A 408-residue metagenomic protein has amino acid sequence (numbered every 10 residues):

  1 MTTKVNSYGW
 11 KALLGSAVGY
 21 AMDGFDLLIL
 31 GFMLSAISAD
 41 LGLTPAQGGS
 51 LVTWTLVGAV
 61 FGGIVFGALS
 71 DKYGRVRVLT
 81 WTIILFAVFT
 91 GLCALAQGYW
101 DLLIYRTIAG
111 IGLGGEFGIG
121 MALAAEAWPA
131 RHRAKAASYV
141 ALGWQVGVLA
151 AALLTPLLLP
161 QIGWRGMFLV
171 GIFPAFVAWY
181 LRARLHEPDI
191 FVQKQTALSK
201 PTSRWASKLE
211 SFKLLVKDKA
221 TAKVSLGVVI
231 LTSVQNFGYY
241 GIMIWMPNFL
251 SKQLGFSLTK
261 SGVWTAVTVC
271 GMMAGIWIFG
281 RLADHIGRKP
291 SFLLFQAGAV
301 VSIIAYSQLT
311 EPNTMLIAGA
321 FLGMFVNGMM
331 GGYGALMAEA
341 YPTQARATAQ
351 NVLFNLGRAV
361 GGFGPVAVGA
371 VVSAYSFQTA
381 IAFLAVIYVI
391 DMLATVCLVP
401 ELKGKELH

Functional and structural regions predicted by a protein language model:
M1-F25: Cytosolic juxtamembrane N-terminal segment immediately preceding the first transmembrane helix of multi-pass
I37-S38, L69-S70, L154-P160, L250-S251 (+2 more regions): Interfacial helix-cap and linker-helix signal at transmembrane-aqueous boundaries of multi-pass secondary transporters
G42, G74, L95-D101, P129 (+3 more regions): Helix-breaking motifs and short loop linkers at transmembrane-helix boundaries and internal kinks in secondary membrane
F61-Q97, I286: Conserved MFS/SLC helix-loop-helix module at the cytosolic interface between two early adjacent transmembrane helices
Y105-L142: Cytoplasmic helix-loop-helix junction between adjacent transmembrane helices in 12-TM secondary transporters
V140, W144-A183: Helix-loop-helix hairpin linking two adjacent transmembrane segments in secondary transporters
K219-M273: Extracytoplasmic gate region of multi-pass secondary transporters
A283-Y333: C-terminal transmembrane helical hairpin of 12-TM major facilitator-type secondary transporters
